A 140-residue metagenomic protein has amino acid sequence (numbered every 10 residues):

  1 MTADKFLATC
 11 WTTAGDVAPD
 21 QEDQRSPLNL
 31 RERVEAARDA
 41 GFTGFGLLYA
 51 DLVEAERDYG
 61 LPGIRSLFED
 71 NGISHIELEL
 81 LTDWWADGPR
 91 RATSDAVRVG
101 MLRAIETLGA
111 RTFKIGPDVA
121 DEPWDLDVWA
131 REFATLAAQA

Functional and structural regions predicted by a protein language model:
M1-A110: N-terminal pre-domain/capping segments
G44-F45, T107, A130-A140: Acidic/histidine-rich catalytic cores of soluble enzymes
A55-P62, D121-F133: Active-site-adjacent beta->alpha loops and helix N-cap segments on the catalytic face of soluble alpha/beta enzymes
I105-W124: Active-site groove signature of glycoside hydrolases
